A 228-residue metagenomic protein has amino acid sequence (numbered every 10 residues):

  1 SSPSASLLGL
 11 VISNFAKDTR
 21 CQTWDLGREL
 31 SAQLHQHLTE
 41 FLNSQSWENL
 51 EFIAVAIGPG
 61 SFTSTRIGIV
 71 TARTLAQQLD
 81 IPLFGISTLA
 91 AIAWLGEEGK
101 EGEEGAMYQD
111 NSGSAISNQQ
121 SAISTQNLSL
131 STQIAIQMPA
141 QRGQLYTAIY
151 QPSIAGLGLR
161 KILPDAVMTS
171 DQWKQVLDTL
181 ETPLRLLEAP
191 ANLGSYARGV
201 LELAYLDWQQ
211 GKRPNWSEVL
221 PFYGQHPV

Functional and structural regions predicted by a protein language model:
S1-L10, N14-D18, D25-Q33, F84-G113 (+1 more regions): Oxyanion-binding and handling regions
L38-F52, I154, D178-P183: Phosphate/pyrophosphate-binding loops at sites that engage ATP/ADP/AMP, CoA/4′-phosphopantetheine, polyphosphate
T39-E40, Q77, E202-L206: Short glycine/serine- and small hydrophobic-enriched flexible loop segments
W47-I57, R198, L203: Long, low-complexity, intrinsically disordered polar/charged segments
F52-T88: DPxDG-like acidic metal-binding loop motif
